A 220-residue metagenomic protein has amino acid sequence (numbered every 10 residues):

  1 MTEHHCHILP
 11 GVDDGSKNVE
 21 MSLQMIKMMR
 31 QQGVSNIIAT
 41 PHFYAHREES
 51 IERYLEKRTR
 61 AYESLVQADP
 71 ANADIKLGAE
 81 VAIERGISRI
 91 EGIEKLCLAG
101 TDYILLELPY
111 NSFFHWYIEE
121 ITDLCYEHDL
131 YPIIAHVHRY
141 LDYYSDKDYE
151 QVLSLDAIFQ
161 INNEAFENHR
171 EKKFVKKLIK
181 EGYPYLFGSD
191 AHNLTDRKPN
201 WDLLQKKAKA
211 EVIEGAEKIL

Functional and structural regions predicted by a protein language model:
M1-N72: An N-terminally biased module of ancient metal coordination in phosphate/nucleic-acid-related enzymes
H5-L9, H136, H192: Histidine-centered divalent metal-coordination motifs
R30, Y126, I179-K180: Non-catalytic positions within long, well-ordered alpha-helices that form the structural scaffold/packing of enzyme
V34, Y183-P184: A structural motif
Y44-R47, A82-E84, R139-Y143, F166-H169 (+1 more regions): Active-site environment of divalent metal-dependent phosphoester hydrolases
E48-Q160: Extended substrate/RNA-proximal surfaces in nucleic-acid metabolism proteins
P184-P199: Short acidic/histidine-rich active-site segments
W201-L220: Mid-to-C-terminal alpha-helical segments outside catalytic/metal-binding sites
